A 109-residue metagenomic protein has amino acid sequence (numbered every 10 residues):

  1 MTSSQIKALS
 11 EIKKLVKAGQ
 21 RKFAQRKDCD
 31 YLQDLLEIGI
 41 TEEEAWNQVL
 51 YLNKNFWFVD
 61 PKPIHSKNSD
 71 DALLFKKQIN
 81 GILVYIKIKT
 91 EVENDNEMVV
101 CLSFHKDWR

Functional and structural regions predicted by a protein language model:
M1-S3, K7-S69: Compact soluble domain cores
L9, K13, K76, T90 (+1 more regions): Low-complexity, intrinsically disordered short peptide segments enriched in small/polar/basic residues
K17-Q20, S69-D71, V84, E97-V100: Generic structural motif recognizing short loop/turn segments at the entrances and edges of beta-strands
Q25, F58-D60, K77, K87 (+1 more regions): Intrinsically disordered, low-complexity regions enriched in small/polar residues
H65-E91: Basic/aromatic recognition patch in beta-strand/loop cores that engages polyanionic ligands
V84-R109: Enriched for short, Lys/Arg-rich terminal
